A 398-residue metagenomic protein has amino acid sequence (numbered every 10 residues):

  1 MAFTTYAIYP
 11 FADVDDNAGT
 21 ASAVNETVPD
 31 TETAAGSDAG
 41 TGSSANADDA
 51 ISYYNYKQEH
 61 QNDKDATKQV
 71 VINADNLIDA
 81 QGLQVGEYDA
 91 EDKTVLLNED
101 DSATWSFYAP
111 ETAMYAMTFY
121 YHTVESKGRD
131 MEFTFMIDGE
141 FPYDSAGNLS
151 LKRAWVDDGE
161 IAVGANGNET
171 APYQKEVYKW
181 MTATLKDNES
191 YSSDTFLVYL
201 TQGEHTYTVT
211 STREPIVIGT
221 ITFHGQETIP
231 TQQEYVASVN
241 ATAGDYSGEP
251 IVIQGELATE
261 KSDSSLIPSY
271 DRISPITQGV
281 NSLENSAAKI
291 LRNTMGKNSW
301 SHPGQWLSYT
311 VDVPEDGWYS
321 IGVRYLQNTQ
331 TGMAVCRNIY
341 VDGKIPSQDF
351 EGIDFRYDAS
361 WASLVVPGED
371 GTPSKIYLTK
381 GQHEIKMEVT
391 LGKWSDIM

Functional and structural regions predicted by a protein language model:
M1-Y9: Sec-dependent N-terminal signal peptides of Gram-positive bacterial secreted proteins and lipoproteins
D13-M398: Extracytoplasmic
